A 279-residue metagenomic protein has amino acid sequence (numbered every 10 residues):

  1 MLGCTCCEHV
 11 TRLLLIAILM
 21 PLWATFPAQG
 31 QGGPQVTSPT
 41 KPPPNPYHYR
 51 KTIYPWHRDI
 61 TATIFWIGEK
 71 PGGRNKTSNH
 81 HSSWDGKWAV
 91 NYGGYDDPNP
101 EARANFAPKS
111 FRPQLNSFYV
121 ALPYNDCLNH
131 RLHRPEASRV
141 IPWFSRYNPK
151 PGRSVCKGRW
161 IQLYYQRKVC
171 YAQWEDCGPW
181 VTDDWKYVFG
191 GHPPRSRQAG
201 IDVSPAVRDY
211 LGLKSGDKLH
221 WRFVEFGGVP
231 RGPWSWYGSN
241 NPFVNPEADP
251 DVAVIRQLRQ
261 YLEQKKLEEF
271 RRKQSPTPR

Functional and structural regions predicted by a protein language model:
M1-V10: N-terminal secretory signal peptides that target proteins for export/translocation
L13-A24: Bacterial N-terminal signal peptides
G30-P278: Secreted/periplasmic proteins
